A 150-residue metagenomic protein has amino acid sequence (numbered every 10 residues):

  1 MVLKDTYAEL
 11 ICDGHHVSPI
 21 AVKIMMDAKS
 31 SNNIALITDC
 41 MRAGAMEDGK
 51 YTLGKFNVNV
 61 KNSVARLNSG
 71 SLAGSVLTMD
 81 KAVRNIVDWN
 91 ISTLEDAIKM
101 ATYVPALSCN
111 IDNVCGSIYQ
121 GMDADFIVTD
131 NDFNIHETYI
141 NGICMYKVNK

Functional and structural regions predicted by a protein language model:
M1-G14, A21-T38, A43-Q120, F126-T129: His/Asp/Glu-enriched, well-ordered alpha-helical/loop segment that forms or immediately abuts the divalent-metal
H15-H16, M41-R42, F133-N134, M145: Short, glycine-/Ser/Thr-/acidic-enriched flexible segments
L107, S117-K150: C-terminal cap of metal-dependent C-N hydrolases
